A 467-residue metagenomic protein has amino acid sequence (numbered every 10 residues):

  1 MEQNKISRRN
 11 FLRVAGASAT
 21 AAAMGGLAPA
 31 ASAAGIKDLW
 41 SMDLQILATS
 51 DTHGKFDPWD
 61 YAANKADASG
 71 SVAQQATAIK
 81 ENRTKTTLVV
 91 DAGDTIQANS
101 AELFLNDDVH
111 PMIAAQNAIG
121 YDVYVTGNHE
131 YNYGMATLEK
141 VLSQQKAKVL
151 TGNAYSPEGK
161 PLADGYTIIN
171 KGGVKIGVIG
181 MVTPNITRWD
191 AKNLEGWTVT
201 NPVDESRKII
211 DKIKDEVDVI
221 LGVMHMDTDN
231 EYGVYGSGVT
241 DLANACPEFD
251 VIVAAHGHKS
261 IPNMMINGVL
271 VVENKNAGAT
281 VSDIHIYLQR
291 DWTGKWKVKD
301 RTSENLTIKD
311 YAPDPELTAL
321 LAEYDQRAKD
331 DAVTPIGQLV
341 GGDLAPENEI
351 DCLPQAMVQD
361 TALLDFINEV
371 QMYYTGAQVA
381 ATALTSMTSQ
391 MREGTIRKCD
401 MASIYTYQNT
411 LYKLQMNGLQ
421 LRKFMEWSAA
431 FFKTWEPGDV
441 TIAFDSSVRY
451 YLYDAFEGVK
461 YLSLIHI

Functional and structural regions predicted by a protein language model:
M1-N10, V14-G25, S32: N-terminal secretory signal peptides
K5, T280, Q415: Short aromatic/basic micro-patch
R8-L12, G16, A34-D310, V358 (+2 more regions): Acidic, metal/ion-coordinating pockets
W40-Q45, K55, A63, D67-G70 (+7 more regions): Feature captures C-terminal
V72, V109, M135, V217 (+5 more regions): Alpha-helix initiation and N-capping motif
K175, L270, E349-C352, K460: Short, solvent-exposed loop/turn motifs
T187, L288-T395: A short C-terminal boundary segment appended to hydrolase-like catalytic domains
A191, G268, I350-P354, Y407-Q408: Flexible glycine/proline-enriched surface loops and loop-helix/loop-strand junctions
